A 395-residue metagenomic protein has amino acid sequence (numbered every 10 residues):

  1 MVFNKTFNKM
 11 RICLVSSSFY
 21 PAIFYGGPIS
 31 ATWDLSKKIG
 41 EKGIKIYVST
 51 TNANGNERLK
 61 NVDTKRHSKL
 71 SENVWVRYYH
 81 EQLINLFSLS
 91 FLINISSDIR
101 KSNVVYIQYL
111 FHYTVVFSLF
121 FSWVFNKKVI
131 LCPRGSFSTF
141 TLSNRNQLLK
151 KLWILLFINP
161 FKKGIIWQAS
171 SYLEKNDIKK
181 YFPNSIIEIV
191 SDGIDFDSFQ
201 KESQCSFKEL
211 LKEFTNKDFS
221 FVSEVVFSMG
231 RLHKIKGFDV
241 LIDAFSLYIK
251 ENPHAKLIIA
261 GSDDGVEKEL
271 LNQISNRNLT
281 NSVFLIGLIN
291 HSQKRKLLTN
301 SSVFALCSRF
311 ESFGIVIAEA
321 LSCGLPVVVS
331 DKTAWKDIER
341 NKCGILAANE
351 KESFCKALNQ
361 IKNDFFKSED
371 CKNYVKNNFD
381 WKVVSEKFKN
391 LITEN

Functional and structural regions predicted by a protein language model:
C13, Q168, N216-K236, I242-F245 (+1 more regions): Conserved donor-binding/catalytic core segment of Leloir-type glycosyltransferases
V124, L149-W167, Y181: Membrane-proximal helix-turn-helix segments that form the acceptor-binding/catalytic region of lipid-linked
L173, G193: Carbohydrate-associated surface elements
E269-I289: Nucleotide-activated donor-binding/catalytic signature segment of Leloir-type glycosyltransferases, i.e., the conserved
R309: Aromatic "clamp/platform" in nucleotide-sugar-dependent glycosyltransferases that forms part of the donor/acceptor
P326-S330: Short hydrophobic beta-strand element within catalytic cores of glycosyltransferases and related nucleotide-activated
N341, I345-E352, N359-F365: Conserved acidic donor-binding segment of nucleotide-sugar-dependent glycosyltransferases
F365-N378, K387: A short, well-ordered alpha-helix in the C-terminal region of glycosyltransferases
